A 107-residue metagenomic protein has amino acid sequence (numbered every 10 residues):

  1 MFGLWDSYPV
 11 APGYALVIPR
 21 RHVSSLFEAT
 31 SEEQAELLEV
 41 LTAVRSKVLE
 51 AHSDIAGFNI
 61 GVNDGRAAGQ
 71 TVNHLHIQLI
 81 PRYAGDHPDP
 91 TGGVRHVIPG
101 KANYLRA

Functional and structural regions predicted by a protein language model:
M1-A107: HIT superfamily nucleotide-processing domains
